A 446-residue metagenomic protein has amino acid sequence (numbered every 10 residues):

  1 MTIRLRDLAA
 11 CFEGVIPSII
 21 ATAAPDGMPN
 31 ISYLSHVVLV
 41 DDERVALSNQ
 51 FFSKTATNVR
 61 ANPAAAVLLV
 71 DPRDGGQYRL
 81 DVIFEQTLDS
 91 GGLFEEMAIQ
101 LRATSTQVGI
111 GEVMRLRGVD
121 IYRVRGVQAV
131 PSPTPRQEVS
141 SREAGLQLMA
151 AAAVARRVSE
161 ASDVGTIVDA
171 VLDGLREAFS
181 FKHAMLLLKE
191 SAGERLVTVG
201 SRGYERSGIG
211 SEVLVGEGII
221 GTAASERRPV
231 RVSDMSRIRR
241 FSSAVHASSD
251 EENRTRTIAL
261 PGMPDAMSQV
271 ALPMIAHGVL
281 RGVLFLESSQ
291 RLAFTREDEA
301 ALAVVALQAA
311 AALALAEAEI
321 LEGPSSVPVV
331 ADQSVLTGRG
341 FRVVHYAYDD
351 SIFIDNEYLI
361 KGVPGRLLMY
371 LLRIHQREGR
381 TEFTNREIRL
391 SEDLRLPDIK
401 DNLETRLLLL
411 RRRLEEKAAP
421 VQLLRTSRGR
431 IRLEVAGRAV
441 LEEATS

Functional and structural regions predicted by a protein language model:
G27, S132-G165, R281: Signal-transmission linkers at sensory-effector interfaces
K54-Q100: Short, structured beta-strand-loop surface elements
A161-V199, A316: Helix-loop-beta substructure at the N-terminus of cytosolic sensory domains that couple signal/ligand detection
V199, R206-G262: Regulatory sensory and allosteric helical modules in signal-transduction proteins and certain transcription factors
S207, P264, R281, E287-A303 (+1 more regions): Regulatory loop-to-helix N-cap segments in sensory/regulatory domains that couple ligand/signal detection
R256-A259, M267-I275: A short, aliphatic-rich beta-strand micro-motif
G323, L359-I360, I374-H375, E404-S446: DNA-binding patch around the recognition helix
E357-L390, L410: Short amphipathic alpha-helical recognition elements used for nucleic-acid or partner binding across transcription
